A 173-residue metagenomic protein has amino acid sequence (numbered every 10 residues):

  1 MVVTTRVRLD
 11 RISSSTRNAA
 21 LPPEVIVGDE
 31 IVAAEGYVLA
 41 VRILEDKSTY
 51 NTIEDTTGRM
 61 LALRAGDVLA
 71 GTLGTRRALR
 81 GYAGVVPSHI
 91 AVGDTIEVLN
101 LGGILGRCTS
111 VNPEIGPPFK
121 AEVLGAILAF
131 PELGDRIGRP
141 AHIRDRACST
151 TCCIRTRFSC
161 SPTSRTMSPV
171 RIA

Functional and structural regions predicted by a protein language model:
M1-I127: Long, basic/Gly/Ser/Thr-rich N-terminal segments that mediate initial subcellular attachment or targeting
P22-P23, P117-P118, P131, R155 (+1 more regions): Proline-rich intrinsically disordered, low-complexity coils
A65-G66, D94-E97, E132-G134, R146-S149: Glycine-rich loops and low-complexity Gly/Arg-rich segments that provide flexible linkers or classic glycine-based
P113, L128, S164-S168: Short acidic/polar capping segments at secondary-structure boundaries
A121-A147: N-terminal pre-Walker A segment at the start of P-loop NTPase domains
I143-A173: Walker A (P-loop) phosphate-binding motif
